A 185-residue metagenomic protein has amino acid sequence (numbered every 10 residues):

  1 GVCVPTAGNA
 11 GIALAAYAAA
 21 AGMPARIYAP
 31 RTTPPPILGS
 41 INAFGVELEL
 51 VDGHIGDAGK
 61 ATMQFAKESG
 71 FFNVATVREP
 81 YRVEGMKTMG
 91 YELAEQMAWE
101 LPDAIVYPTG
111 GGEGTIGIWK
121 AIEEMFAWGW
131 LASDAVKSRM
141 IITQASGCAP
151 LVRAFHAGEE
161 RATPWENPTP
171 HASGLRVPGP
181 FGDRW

Functional and structural regions predicted by a protein language model:
G1-P5, G11-A15, Y91-L101: Short internal alpha-helix immediately C-terminal to a glycine-rich phosphate-binding loop in Rossmann-like
C3-P5, N9-F65, V152-H156: Active-site-proximal loop->helix
P5, Y28, A75-V77, Y107-G110 (+1 more regions): Short beta-strand segments
A10-I12, Y81-R82, E113-T115, C148-L151: Flexible loop/turn segments at secondary-structure boundaries
A21-A25, A43-V46, E68-F71, E100-A104 (+1 more regions): Short coil/turn connectors at secondary-structure junctions
G56-F71, E124-W185: Active-site/ligand-binding loops adjacent to catalytic centers
A66-W130: Active-site/ligand-binding-proximal alpha/beta "capping" segment
